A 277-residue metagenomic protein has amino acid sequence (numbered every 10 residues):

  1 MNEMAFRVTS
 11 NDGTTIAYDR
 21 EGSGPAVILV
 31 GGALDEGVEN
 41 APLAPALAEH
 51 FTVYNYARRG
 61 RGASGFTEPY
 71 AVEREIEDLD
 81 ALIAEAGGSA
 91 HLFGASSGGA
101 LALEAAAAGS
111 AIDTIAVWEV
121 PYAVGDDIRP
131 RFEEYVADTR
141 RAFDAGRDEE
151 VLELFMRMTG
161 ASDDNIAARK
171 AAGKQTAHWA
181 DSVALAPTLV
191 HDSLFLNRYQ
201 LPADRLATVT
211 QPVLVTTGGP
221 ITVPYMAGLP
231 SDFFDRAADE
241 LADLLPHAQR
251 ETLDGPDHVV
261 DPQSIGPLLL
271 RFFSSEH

Functional and structural regions predicted by a protein language model:
N2-E3, T176-P202: Hydrophobic, aromatic-rich cap/lid helix
R7-G65: Conserved HGGG/HGGXW glycine-rich cap/lid loop of the alpha/beta-hydrolase fold
P45, T210-P256: Conserved loop-alpha-helix segment in the C-terminal half of the alpha/beta-hydrolase fold that carries the catalytic
P45, Y54-F93: Active-site loop/oxyanion-hole signature of alpha/beta-hydrolase fold enzymes
A57-R61, P121, D254-P256: Short beta-to-alpha linker loops that shape the active-site pocket of alpha/beta-hydrolase fold enzymes
S89-I128: Conserved hydrolase catalytic core segment
D148-P187: Conserved alpha/beta-hydrolase catalytic His-Asp/Glu region
L244-H277: Catalytic active-site module of serine/aspartate enzymes centered on a nucleophile-bearing elbow/loop
